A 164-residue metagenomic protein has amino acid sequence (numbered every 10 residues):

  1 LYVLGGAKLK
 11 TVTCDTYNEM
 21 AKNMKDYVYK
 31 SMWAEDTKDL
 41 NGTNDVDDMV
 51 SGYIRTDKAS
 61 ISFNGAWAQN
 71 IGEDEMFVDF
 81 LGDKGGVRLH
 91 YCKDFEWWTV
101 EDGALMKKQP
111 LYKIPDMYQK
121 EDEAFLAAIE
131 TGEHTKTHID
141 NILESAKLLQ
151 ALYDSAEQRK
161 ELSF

Functional and structural regions predicted by a protein language model:
L1-S62, A66-G72, D140: Rossmann-like dinucleotide-binding domain that binds NAD(P)(H)
K8, D57-I61, G85-G86, G103-L105 (+1 more regions): Short acidic/polar mixed-charge low-complexity motifs
K8, M76, E121-F125, I129: Hydrophobic alpha-helical segments typical of transmembrane helices and their membrane-interface/capping positions
D39-N41, K108-D116: A short glycine-threonine-serine/GTX helix/turn-capping micro-motif
Q69-E73, E96-T99, P115: A short local loop/turn or secondary-structure capping micro-motif enriched for an aromatic residue
V78, D94-A104: Short polybasic amphipathic segments
L89-Y91, Y112-E123, D140: Active-site loop of classical SDR/Rossmann-like NAD(P)-dependent oxidoreductases, centered on the catalytic Tyr-X3-Lys
L111, A124-F164: C-terminal helix-rich "cap/oligomerization" subdomain common to oxidoreductases
